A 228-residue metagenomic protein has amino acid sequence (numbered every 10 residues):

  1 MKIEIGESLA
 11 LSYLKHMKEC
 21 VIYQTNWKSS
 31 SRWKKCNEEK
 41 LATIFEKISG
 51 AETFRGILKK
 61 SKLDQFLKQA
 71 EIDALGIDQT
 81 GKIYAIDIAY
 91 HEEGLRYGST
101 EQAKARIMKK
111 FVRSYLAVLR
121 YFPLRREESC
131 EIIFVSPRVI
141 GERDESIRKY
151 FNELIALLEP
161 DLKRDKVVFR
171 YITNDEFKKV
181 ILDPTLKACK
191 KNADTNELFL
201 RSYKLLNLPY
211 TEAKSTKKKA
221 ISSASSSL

Functional and structural regions predicted by a protein language model:
M1-L228: Intrinsically disordered, low-complexity Ser/Thr/Pro/Gly-rich regulatory segments
